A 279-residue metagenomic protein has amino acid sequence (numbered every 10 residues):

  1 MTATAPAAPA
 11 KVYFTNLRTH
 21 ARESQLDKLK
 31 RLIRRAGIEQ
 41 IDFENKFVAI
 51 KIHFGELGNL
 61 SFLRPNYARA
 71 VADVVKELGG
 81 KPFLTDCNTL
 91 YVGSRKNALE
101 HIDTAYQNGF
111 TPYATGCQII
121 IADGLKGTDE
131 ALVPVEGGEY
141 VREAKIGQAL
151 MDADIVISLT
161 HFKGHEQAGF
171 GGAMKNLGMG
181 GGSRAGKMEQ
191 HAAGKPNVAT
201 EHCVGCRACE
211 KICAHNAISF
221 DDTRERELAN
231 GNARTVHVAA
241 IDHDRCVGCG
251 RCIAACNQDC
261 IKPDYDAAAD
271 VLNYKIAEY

Functional and structural regions predicted by a protein language model:
T2-Y67, V74, L78-D86, Y91-Y279: Extended, low-polarity segments enriched in aliphatic/aromatic residues
